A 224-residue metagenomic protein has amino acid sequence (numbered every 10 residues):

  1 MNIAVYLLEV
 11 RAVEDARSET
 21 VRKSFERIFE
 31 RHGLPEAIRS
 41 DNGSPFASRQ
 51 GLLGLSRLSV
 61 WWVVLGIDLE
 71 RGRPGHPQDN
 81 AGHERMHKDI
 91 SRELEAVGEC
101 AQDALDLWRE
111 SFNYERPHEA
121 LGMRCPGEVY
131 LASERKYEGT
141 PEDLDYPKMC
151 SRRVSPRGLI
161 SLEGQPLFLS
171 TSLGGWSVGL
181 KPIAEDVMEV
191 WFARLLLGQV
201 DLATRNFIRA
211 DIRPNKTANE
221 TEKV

Functional and structural regions predicted by a protein language model:
M1-I3, W191: Short, acidic, Ser/Thr-enriched surface-loop or helix-capping motifs
A4-S111, Q199-V200, T204, A210: RNase H-like DDE/DDD metal-dependent nuclease/strand-transfer catalytic core used by mobile genetic elements
N113-V224: C-terminal, beta-rich DNA-binding module of retroviral/retroelements integrases
